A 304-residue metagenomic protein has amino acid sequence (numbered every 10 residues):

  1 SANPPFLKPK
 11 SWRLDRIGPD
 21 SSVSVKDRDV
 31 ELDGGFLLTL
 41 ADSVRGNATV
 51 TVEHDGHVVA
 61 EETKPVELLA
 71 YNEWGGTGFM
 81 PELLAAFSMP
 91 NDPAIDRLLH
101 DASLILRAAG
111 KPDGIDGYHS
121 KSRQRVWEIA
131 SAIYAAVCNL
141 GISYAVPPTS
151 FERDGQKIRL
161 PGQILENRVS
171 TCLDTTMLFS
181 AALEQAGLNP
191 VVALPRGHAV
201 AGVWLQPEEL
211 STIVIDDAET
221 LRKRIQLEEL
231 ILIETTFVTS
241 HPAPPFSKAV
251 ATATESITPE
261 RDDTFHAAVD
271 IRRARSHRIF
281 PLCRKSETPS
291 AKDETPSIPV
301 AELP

Functional and structural regions predicted by a protein language model:
S1-P304: A structural boundary/capping signal
